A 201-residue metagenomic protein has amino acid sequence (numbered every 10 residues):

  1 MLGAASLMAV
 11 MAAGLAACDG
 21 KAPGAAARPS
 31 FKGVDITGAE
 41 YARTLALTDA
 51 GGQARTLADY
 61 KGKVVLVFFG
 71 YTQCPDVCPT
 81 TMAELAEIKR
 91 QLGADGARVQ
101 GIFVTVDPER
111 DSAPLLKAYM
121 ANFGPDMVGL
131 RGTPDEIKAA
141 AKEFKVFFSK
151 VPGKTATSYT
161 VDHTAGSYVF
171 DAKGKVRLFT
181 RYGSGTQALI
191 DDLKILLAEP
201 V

Functional and structural regions predicted by a protein language model:
M1-G3, L7: N-terminal export leaders
A13-A17: C-terminal motif of bacterial Sec signal peptides marking the signal peptidase cleavage site
D19-K21: Bacterial signal peptide processing site
P23-A58, A83: N-terminal "domain-start" segment that seeds a small globular fold
L57-L85: Short active-site neighborhood of thiol/selenol oxidoreductases, capturing the structured segment around
L66-V67, G101, S167: Hydrophobic beta-strand anchors of alpha/beta hydrolase catalytic cores
T80-A140: Structural microenvironment flanking redox-active thiols in thiol-disulfide oxidoreductases
E136-D192: Thiol/disulfide oxidoreductase modules built on the thioredoxin-like
